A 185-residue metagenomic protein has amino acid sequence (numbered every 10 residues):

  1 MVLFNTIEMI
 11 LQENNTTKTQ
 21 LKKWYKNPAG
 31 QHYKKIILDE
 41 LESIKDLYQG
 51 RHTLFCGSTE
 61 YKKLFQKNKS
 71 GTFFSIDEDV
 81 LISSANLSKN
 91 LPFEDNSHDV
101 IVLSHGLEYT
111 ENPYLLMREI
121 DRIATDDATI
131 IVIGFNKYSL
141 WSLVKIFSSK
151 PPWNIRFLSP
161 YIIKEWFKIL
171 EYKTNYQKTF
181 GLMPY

Functional and structural regions predicted by a protein language model:
V2-D46: Class I SAM-dependent methyltransferase Rossmann-like catalytic core, especially the SAM/SAH-binding loop
K23, E60, F135-L140, F147 (+1 more regions): Short "lid" loop at the C-terminus of a central beta-strand within the Rossmann-like core of SAM-dependent
D39, S43-L91: Class I SAM-dependent methyltransferase SAM/SAH-binding core
K89-I101: A short acidic, Gly/Pro-enriched loop at the edge of an enzyme's catalytic core that lines a small-molecule cofactor
D99-Y114: A short SAM/SAH-binding and catalytic strip from SAM-dependent methyltransferases
Y114-T129: A short glycine-rich, Lys/Arg-flanked "PGG" loop and its adjoining helix->strand segment in the class I
T129-F157: Conserved class I S-adenosyl-L-methionine
N154-Q177: Short alpha-helix
